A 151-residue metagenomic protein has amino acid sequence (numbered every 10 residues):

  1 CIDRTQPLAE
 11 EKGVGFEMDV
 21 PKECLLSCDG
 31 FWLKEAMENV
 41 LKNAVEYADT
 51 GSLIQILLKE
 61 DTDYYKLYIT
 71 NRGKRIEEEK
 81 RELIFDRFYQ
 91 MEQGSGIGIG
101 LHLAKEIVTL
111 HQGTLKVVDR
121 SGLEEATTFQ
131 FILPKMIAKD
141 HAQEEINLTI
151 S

Functional and structural regions predicted by a protein language model:
E10, G15-C24: Conserved catalytic submotifs in the C-terminal HATPase_c
A44-V45: Short helix-loop "hinge" at the ATP-lid/N-box region of the Bergerat-fold HATPase_c
G51-D63: Short beta-strand/loop element within the Bergerat-fold HATPase_c
N71: Acidic ATP/Mg2+-coordinating residue in the GHKL
I76-F88, I146: Short conserved segment of the HATPase_c
G100, A104: Short alpha-helical Gxxx[C/S/T] motif in the catalytic ATP-binding
